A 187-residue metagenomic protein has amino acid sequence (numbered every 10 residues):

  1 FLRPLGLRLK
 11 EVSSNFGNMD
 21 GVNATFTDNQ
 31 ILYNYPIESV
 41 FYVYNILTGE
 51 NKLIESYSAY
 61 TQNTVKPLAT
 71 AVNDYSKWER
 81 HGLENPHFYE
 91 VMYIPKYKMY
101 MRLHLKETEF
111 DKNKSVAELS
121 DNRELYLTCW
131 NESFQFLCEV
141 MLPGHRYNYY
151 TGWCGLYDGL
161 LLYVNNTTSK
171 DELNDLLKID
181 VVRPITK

Functional and structural regions predicted by a protein language model:
F1-N18, K52-L83, V140-N148: Surface-exposed loop and turn segments in beta-propeller and other repeat-based domains that flank or scaffold
F1-N45: Loop-centered beta-sheet repeat module
S14-T27, L83-K96, W153-Y157: Structural signature of eukaryotic scaffold interfaces centered on beta-propeller domains
Q30-L32, Y100-R102, L160-L162: Hydrophobic beta-strand positions that form the internal "hydrophobic ladder" of WD40/Gbeta-like beta-propeller blades
E38-G49, V116-Q135, N174-K187: Beta-propeller blade signature
E38-V40, E107-D111, T167-D171: Short glycine/acidic-enriched loop and turn motifs that connect beta-strands
G82-E132: Loop/turn-rich, solvent-exposed surfaces of beta-rich toroidal or solenoidal domains
A117, L125-T168: C-terminal structured domain segments
